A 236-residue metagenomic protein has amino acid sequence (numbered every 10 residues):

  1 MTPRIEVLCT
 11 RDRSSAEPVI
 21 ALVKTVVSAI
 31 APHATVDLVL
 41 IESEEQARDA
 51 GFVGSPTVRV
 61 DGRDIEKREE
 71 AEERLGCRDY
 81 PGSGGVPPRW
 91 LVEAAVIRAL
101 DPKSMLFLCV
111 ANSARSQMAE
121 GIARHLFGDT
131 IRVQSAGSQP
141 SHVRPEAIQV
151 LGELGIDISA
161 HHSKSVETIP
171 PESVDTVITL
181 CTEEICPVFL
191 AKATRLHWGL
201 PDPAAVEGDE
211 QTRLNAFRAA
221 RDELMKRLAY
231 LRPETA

Functional and structural regions predicted by a protein language model:
I5, V36-V39, V133, I178 (+1 more regions): Generic structural signal for residues in well-ordered beta-strands
L8-D12, E17-V23, S28-V36, P102-E167: Conserved active-site segments centered on acidic
D37-G54: Thioredoxin-like thiol-disulfide oxidoreductase module
S55-E66: A short, hydrophobic beta-strand/beta-hairpin element that forms part of a small beta-sheet core
R59, T179-L180, H197: Redox-cofactor binding/interface segments in oxidoreductases and associated redox assembly factors
C77-P102, C186-A236: Phosphate-binding/catalytic loops
P171-S173: Alpha-helix C-terminal capping/helix-to-coil transition sites in glycosyltransferase folds
L180-C186: Short, polar loop motifs at secondary-structure junctions
